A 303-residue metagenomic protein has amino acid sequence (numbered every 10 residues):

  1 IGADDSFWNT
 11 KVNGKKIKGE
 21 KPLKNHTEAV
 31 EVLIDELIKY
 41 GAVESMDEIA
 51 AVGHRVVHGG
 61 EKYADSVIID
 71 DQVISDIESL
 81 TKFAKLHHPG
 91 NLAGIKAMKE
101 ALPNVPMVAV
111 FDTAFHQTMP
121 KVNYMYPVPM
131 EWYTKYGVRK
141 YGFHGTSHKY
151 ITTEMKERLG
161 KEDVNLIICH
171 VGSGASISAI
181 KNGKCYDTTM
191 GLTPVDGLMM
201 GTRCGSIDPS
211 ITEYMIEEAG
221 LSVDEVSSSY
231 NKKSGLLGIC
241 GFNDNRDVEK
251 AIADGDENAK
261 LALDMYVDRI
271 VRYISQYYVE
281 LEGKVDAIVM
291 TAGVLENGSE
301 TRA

Functional and structural regions predicted by a protein language model:
I1-Y63: N-terminal glycine/serine-rich phosphate-binding loop of ATP-dependent small-molecule kinases, especially carbohydrate
D35-A50, M155-G160, I274-D286: Phosphate/pyrophosphate-binding loops at sites that engage ATP/ADP/AMP, CoA/4′-phosphopantetheine, polyphosphate
L37-H87, V108, A114-N123: Short beta-strand-loop/turn "lid" adjacent to the catalytic site in phosphate-handling enzymes
G53-R55, V108-F111, I167-G174, T291: Short beta-strand segments
F115-E217: Glycine-rich phosphate-binding loop of actin/hexokinase-like ATP-binding domains
S228, K232-G241, N245-E282: Adenine-nucleotide phosphate-binding core of ATP-dependent small-molecule kinases
D286-R302: Glycine-rich phosphate-binding loops at beta-strand->alpha-helix junctions
